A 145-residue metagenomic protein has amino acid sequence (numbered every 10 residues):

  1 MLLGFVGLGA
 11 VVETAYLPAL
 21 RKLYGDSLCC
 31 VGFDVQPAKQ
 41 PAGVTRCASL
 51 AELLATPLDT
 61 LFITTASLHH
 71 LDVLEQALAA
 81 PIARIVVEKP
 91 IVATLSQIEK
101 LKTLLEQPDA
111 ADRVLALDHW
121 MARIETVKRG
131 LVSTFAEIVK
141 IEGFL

Functional and structural regions predicted by a protein language model:
M1-G43: N-terminal Rossmann-like dinucleotide-binding module
G9-V11, A66-H69, I91, M121-R123: Short beta->alpha connector loops
Y16, H70, H119: Histidine-centered active-site/metal-ligand motif
L17-K22, E75, A79, T103 (+1 more regions): Short, well-ordered alpha-helices that flank and scaffold nucleotide-derived cofactor binding pockets
D26-S27, A80-R84, P108-R113: A short helix->loop->beta-strand "cap" motif at the edges of active sites that frequently abuts
C30, T60, R84, V114 (+1 more regions): Short, Asp-centered acidic motifs that coordinate Mg2+ and/or phosphate in catalytic or ligand-binding sites
G43-L104: Beta-loop-alpha module in the N-terminal Rossmann-like domain of NAD(P)-dependent dehydrogenases, especially those
I91-L145: A contiguous active-site-proximal alpha/beta segment in oxidoreductase catalytic domains
